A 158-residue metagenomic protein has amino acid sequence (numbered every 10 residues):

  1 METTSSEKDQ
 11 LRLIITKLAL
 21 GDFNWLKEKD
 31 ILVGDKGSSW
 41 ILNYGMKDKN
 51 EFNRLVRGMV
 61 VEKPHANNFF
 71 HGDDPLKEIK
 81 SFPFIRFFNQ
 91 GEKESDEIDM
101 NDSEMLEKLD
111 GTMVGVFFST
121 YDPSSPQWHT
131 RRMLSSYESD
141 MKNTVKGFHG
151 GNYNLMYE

Functional and structural regions predicted by a protein language model:
M1-E158: Core nucleotide-handling region used for phosphoryl-transfer chemistry
